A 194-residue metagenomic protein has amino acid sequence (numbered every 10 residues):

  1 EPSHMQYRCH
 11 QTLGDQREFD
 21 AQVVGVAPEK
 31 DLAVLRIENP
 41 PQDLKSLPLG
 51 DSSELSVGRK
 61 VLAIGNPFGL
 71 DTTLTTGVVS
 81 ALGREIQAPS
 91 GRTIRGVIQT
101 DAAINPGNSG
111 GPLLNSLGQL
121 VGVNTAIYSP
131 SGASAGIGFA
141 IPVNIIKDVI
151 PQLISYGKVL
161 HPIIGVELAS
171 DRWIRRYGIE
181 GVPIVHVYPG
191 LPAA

Functional and structural regions predicted by a protein language model:
E1-L191: Serine-dependent protease modules
